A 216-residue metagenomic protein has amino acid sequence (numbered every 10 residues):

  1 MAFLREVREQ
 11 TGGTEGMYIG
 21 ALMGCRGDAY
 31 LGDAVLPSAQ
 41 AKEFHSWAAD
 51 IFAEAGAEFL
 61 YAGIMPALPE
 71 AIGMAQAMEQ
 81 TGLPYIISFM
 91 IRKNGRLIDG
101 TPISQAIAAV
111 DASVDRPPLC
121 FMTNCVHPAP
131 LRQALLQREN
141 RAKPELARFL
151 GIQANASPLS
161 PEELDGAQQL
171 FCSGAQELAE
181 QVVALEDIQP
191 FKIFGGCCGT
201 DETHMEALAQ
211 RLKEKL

Functional and structural regions predicted by a protein language model:
M1-L216: Domain-level signal for soluble alpha/beta catalytic cores
